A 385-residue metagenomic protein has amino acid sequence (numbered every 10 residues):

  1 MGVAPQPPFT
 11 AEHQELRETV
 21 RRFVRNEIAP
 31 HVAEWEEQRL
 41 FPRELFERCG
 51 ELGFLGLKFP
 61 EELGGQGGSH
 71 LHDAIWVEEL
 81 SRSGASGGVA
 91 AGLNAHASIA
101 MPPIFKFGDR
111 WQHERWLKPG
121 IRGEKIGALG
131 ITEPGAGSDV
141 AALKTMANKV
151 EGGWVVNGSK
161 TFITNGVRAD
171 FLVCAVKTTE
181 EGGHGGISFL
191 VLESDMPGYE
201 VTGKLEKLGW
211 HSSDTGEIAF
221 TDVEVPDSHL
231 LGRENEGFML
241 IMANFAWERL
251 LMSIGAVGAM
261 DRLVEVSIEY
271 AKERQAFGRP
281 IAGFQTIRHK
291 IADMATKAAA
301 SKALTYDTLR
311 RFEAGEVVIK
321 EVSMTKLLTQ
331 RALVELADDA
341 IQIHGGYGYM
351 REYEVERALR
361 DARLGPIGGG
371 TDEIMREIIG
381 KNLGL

Functional and structural regions predicted by a protein language model:
M1-G87, F107-Q112, P119-E124, D139-V140 (+4 more regions): Alpha-helical interface subdomain recognition
G68-S69, D139-A141, N165-D170, G183-G186 (+2 more regions): Short glycine/proline-enriched turns and hinge-like loops at secondary-structure junctions
V89-W111, G137: N-terminal glycine-rich flavin-associated loop
G120, G135-S138, F162-N165, T178-E181 (+1 more regions): Short Gly/Pro-enriched turn/cap motifs at secondary-structure boundaries
G123-I131: A short, Trp-centered hydrophobic/proline-enriched beta-strand micro-motif
A142, D195-P226: Flexible, small-/acidic-enriched active-site or ligand-binding loops
V155-V201: A short core secondary-structure module
D222-L240: Long, acidic (Asp/Glu-rich), low-complexity accessory segments flanking structured domains
